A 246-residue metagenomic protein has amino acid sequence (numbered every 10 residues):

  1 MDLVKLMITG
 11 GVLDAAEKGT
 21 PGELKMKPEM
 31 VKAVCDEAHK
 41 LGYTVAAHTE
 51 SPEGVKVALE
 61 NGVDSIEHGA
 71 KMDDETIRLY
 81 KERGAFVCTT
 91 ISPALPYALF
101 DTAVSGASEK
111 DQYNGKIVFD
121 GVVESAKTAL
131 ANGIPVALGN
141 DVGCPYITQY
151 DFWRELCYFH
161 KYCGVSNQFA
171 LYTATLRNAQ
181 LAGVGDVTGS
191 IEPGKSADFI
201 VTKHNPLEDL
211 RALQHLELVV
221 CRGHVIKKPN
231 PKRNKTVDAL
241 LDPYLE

Functional and structural regions predicted by a protein language model:
M1-V87, D101-A107, K116-V136: Histidine/acidic residue-rich metal-binding segments in metalloenzymes
T9-G10, I91-A94, V142-C144: Short glycine-enriched loops at secondary-structure junctions
K40, T44, G106-K110, D120-N205: His/Asp/Glu-enriched, well-ordered alpha-helical/loop segment that forms or immediately abuts the divalent-metal
H48, D141, G223: Active-site glycine-centered loops adjacent to acidic/histidine catalytic or metal-binding residues that shape
G69-D74, I91-L95, G164, H224-V225: Short, acidic/turn-prone active-site loops that include or flank metal/cofactor- and phosphate-binding residues
D74-K81, Y97-F100, R211, P229-N234: Short, charged, surface-exposed secondary-structure boundary motifs
S105-N114, L241-E246: Surface-exposed acidic, glycine/proline-enriched linker/cap segments that occur as 15-30-residue helix-coil
A174-L176, P193-A239: C-terminal cap of metal-dependent C-N hydrolases
